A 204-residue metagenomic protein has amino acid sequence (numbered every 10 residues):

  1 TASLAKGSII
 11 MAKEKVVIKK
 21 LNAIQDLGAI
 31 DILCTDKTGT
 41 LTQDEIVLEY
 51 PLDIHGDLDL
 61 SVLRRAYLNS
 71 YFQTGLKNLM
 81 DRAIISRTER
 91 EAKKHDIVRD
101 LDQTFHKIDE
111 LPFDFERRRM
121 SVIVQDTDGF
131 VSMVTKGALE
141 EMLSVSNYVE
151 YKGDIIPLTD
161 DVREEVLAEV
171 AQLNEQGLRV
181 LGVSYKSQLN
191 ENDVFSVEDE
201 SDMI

Functional and structural regions predicted by a protein language model:
T1-I204: Conserved cytosolic headpiece of P-type ATPases
